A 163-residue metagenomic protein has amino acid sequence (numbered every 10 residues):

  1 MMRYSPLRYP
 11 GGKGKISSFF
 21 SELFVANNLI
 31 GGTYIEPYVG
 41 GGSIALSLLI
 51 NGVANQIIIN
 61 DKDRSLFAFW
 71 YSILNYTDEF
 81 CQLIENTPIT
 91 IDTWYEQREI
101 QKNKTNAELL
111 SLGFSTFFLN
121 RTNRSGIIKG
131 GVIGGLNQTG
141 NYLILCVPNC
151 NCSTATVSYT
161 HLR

Functional and structural regions predicted by a protein language model:
M1-L29, T33: S-adenosyl-L-methionine
Y9, K13, P37, I59 (+1 more regions): Aromatic-acidic/polar surface patches that form glycan- and anion
K13-G14, G42-I44, I128: Gly/Ser/Thr-rich beta-alpha loop segments that engage phosphate groups in nucleotides
F19-A26, S47, A68-S72, T116-L119: Residue-level signal for well-ordered alpha-helical scaffold segments within enzymatic catalytic domains
G32-Q97: SAM cofactor-binding core of SAM-dependent methyltransferases, primarily the Rossmann-like beta-alpha-beta module
I100-P148: S-adenosyl-L-methionine-dependent methyltransferase catalytic core, i.e., the SAM/SAH-binding region
N149-A155: A short, well-structured juxtamembrane/interface segment
Y159-H161: Conserved small/polar residues in nucleotide/adenosyl-binding loops
